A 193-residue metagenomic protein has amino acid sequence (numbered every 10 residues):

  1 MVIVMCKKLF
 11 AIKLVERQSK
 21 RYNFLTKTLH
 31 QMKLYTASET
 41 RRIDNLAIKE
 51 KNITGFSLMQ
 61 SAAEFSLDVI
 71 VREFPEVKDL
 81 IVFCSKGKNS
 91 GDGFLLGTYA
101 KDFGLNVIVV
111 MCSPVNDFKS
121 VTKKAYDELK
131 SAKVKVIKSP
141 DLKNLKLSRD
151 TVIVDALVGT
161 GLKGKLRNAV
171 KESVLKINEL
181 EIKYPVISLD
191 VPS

Functional and structural regions predicted by a protein language model:
V2-I3: Periodic low-complexity repeat segments enriched in small/acidic residues
A11, Q18, Y22-N23, K27-T28: Short, positively charged and aromatic/hydrophobic N-terminal segments
L25, L29-Y35, F74-S193: Glycine-rich phosphate/dinucleotide-binding loop and adjoining beta-alpha-beta core of small-molecule
L25-E76: Positively charged, low-complexity intrinsically disordered leader regions
